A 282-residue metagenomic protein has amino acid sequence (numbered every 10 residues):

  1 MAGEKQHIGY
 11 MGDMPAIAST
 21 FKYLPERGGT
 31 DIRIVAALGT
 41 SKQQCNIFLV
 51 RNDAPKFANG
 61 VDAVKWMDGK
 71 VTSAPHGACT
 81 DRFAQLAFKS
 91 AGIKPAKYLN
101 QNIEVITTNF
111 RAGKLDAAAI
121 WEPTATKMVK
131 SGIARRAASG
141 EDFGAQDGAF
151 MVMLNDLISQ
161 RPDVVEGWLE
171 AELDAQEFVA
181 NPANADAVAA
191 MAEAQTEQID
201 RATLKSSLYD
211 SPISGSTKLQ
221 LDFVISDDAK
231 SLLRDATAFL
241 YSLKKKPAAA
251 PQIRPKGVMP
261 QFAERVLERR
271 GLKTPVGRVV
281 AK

Functional and structural regions predicted by a protein language model:
M1-A91, K97-Q101, D116-E122, A145 (+1 more regions): Short, glycine-/small- and polar/acidic-enriched structural segments that line small-molecule recognition paths
K5, Y10-D13, T20-Y23, N52 (+8 more regions): Sec/Tat-exported extracytoplasmic proteins
M11, G39-T40, N59, T72-T80 (+9 more regions): Extracytoplasmic/periplasmic, Sec-exported soluble proteins
E104-Q198: Pocket-lining segment of extracytoplasmic ligand-binding domains
S159-A248: Secondary-structure end/capping motifs
R234-K282: Conserved C-terminal helix/tail region of periplasmic/extracytoplasmic solute-binding proteins
